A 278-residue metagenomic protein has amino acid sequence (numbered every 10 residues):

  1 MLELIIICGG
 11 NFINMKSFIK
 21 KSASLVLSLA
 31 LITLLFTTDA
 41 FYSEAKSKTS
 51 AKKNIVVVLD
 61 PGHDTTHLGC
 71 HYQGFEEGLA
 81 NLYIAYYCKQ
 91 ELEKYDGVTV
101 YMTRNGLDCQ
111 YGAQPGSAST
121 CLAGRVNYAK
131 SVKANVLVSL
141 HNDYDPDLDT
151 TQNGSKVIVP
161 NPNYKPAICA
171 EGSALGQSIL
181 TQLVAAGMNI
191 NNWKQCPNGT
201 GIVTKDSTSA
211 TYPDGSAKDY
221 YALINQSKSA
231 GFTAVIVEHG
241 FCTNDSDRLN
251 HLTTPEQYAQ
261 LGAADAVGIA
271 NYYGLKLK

Functional and structural regions predicted by a protein language model:
M1-N14: Short, Lys/Arg-enriched N-terminal segments with co-localized hydrophobic residues within the first ~10-30 amino acids
G9, K21-S22, L35, K48 (+1 more regions): Topogenic and prosegment regions of secretory-pathway hydrolases and membrane enzymes
M15-I19: Short, low-complexity patches enriched in S/T/P/G
K20-I32: Sec-dependent N-terminal signal peptides
L35-A51: Sec-dependent signal peptide cleavage junction
K53-G74: Short glycine-rich His-centered loop
H71-L79, Y83, P115: Periplasmic OmpA-like peptidoglycan-binding domain that tethers envelope proteins to the cell wall
Y83-K278: Active-site-proximal helix/loop segments of hydrolytic enzymes
